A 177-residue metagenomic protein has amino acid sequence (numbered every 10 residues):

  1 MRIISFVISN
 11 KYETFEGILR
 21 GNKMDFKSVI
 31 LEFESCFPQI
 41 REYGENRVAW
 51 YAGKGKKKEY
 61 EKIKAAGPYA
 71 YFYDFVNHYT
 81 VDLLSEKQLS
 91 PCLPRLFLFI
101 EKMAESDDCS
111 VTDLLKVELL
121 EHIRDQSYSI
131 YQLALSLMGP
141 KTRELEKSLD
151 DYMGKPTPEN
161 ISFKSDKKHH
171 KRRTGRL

Functional and structural regions predicted by a protein language model:
I3-T14, I18-R20: Short, positively charged and aromatic/hydrophobic N-terminal segments
K23-E42, Y71-F75, Y79-R95, K102-L177: Acidic, proline/glycine-rich low-complexity IDRs
E32, Y43, R47-K62: Functional cation/ligand-contacting sites centered on basic and imidazole/sulfhydryl donors
A65-P68: Heme-based O2/NO sensor domains and their adjacent alpha-helical segments, primarily globin folds but also including
